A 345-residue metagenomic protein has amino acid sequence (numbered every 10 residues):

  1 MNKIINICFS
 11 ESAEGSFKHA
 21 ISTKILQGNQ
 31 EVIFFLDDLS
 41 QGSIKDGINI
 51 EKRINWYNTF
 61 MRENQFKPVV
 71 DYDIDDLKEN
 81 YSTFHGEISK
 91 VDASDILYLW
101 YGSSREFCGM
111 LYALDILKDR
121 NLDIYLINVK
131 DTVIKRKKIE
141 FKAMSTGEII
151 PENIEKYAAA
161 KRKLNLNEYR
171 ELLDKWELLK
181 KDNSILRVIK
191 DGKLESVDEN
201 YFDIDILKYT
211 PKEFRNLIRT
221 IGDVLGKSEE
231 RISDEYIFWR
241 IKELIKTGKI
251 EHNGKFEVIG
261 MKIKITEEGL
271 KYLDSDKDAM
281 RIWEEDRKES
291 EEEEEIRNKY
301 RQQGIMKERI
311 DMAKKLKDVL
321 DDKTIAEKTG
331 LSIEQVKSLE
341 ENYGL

Functional and structural regions predicted by a protein language model:
M1-D71: A structured, charge-rich N-terminal accessory region that forms the first stable segment of a protein and links
N64-L111: Long, hydrophobic/aromatic-enriched structural stretches that serve as scaffold segments
F141-R215, R219: A conserved mid-domain beta-alpha-beta active-site/ligand-binding segment of alpha/beta enzyme cores
G222-D234: Short helix-coil junctions and helix-kink-helix linkers
R231-K246: Short amphipathic alpha-helical interaction segments
I245-F256: A short, conserved structural fragment
E267-E292: Short, amphipathic alpha-helical interaction segments positioned at domain boundaries
R287, E291-L345: Elongated, amphipathic alpha-helical interaction scaffolds
